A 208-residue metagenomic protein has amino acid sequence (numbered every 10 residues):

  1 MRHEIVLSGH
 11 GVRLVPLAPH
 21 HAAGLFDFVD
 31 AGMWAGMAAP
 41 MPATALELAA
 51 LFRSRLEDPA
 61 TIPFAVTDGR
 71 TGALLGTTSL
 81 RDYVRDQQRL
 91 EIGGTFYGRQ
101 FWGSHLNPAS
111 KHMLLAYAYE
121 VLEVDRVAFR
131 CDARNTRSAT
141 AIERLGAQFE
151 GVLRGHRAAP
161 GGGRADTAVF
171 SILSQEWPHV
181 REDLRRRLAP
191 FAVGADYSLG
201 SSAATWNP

Functional and structural regions predicted by a protein language model:
M1-L106, Y117, V121, R157 (+1 more regions): GNAT-family acyltransferases
E120-R130: Conserved GNAT acetyl-CoA-binding A-motif
F129-A139: Conserved beta-strand-loop-alpha-helix junction that forms the acyl-donor binding cleft
R130, Q148-G162: Conserved catalytic-core motifs of GNAT/GCN5-like acyltransferases
A141-E143: Hydrophobic residues within well-ordered alpha-helices
